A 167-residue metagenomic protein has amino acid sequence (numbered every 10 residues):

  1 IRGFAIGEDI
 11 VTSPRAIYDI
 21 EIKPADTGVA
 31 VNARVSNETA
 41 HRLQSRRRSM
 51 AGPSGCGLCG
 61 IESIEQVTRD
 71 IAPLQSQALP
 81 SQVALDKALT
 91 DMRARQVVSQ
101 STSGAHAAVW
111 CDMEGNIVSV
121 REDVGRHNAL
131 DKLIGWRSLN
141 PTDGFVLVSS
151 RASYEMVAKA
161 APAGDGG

Functional and structural regions predicted by a protein language model:
I1-A108, M113, S119-V120: Intrinsically disordered, low-complexity regions enriched in acidic/Ser/Thr/Pro/Gln residues
I22, A158-K159: Short, flexible, solvent-exposed loop/turn segments with mixed acidic/basic and small polar residues
V98-S150, P162: Glycine- and Gly-Pro-enriched alpha-helical subdomains that act as flexible, kink-prone "lid/hinge" or packing modules
S153-V157: Acidic, divalent-metal-coordinating active-site segment for phosphoryl/phosphodiester hydrolysis, typified by short
A163-G167: A conserved acidic, glycine/proline-rich C-terminal tail/linker
